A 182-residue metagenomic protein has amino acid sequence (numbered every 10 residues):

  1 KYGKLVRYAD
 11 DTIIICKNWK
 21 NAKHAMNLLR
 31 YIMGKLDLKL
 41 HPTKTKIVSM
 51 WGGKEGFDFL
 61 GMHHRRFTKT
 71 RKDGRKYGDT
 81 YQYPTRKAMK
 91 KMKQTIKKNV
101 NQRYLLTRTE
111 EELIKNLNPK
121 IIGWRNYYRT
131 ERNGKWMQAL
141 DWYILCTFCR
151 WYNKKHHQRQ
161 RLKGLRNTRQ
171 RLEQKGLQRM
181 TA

Functional and structural regions predicted by a protein language model:
K1-A182: Non-catalytic terminal/accessory segments
